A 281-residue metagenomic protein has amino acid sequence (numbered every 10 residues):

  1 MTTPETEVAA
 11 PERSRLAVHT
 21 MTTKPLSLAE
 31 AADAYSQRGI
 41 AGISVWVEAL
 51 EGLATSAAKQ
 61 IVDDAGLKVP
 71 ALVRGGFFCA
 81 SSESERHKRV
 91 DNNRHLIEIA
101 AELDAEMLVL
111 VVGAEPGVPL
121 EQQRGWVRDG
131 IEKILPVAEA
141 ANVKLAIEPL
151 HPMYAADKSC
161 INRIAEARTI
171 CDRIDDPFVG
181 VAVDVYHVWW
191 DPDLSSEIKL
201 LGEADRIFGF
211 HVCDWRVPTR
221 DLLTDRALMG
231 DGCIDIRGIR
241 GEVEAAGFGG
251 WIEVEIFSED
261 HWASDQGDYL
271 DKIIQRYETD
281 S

Functional and structural regions predicted by a protein language model:
M1-G39, D104-A105, I161-V183, H187-S281: Histidine-acidic metal/acid-base catalytic patches
T3, V8-P11, D64, E83-G180 (+2 more regions): Active-site acidic/histidine proton-transfer and metal-coordination neighborhood in alpha/beta enzyme cores
T22-K24, V47-E51, G75-F78, V112-P116 (+4 more regions): Active-site-proximal loop/turn and secondary-structure-junction residues that shape catalytic pockets, frequently
A34-L53, V73-G76: N-terminal substrate-binding region of glycoside hydrolase catalytic domains
A41-G42, K68, E106, K144 (+1 more regions): Residue-level detector of anion-binding/catalytic polar loops
S44, A71-V73, V109, A146 (+2 more regions): Conserved beta-strand positions in the central sheet of alpha/beta enzyme cores
E51-I61, V118: Active-site-adjacent beta->alpha loops and helix N-cap segments on the catalytic face of soluble alpha/beta enzymes
F78-A80, L228-M229: Short clusters of hydrophobic/aromatic residues that line enzyme substrate/ligand-binding pockets
